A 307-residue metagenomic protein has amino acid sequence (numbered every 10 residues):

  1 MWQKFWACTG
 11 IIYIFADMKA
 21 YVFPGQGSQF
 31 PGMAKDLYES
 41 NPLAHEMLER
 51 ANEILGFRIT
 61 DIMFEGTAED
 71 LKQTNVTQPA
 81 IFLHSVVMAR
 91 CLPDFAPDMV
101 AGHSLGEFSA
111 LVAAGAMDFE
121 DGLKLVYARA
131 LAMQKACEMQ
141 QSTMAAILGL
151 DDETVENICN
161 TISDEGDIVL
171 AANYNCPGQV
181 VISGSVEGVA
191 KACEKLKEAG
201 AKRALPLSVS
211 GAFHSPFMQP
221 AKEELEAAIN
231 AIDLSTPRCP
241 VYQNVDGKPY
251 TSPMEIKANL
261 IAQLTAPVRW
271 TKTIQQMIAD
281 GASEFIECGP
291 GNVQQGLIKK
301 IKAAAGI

Functional and structural regions predicted by a protein language model:
Q3, A7-I14: Short, positively charged and aromatic/hydrophobic N-terminal segments
M18-V155, L207, E284-G306: FabD-like malonyl-/acyl-CoA
Q26-S28, L55, A114-T265: Alpha/beta catalytic cores of group-transfer enzymes, especially the acyltransferase/condensing modules of polyketide
T77-P79, A212, P267: Glycine-rich phosphate/pyrophosphate-binding beta-alpha loops
P267-A282: A short, acidic, amphipathic alpha-helical segment used as a generic capping/interface helix at domain edges
